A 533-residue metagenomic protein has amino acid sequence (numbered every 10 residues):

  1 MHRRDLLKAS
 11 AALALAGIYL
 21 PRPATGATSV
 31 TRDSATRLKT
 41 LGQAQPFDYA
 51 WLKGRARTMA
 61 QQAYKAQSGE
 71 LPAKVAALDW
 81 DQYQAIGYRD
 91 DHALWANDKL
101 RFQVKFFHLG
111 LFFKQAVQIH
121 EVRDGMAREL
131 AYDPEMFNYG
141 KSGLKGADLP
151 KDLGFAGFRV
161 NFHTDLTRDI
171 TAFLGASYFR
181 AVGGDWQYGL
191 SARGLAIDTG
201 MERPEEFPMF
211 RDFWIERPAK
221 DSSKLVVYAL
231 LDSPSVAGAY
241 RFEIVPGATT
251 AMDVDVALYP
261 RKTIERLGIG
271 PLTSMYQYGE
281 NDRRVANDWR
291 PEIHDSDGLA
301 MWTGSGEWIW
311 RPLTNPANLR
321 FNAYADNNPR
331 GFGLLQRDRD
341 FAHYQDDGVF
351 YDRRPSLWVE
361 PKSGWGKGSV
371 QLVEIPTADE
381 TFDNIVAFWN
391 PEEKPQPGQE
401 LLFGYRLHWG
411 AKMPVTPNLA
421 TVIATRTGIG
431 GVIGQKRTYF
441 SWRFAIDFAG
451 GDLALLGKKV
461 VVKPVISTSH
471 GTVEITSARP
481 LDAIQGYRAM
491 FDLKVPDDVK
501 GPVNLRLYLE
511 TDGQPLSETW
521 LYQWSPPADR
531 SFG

Functional and structural regions predicted by a protein language model:
D5-A27: N-terminal export signals
V30-W80, G87-R89, F107, H343-G533: Terminal accessory/anchoring regions of large secretory-pathway or extracellular enzymes
Q62-M201: Solvent-exposed N-terminal domain segments of exported/luminal and surface proteins
D81, G184, E265, I269 (+2 more regions): A contiguous, surface-exposed recognition patch within enzymatic or periplasmic domains that forms
A116-R123, T250-P260, G404-L407: Beta-strand cores of secreted/periplasmic/IMS beta-sandwich domains, seen most often in copper-related folds
R123, P134, A229-S233, P246 (+6 more regions): A mature extracytoplasmic/lumenal domain signature
G189-G247, S363-A378, F382: Extended, loop-rich substrate-binding clefts of extracytoplasmic carbohydrate-active enzymes
A229-Y278: Acidic, contiguous internal or C-terminal segments within carbohydrate-active enzymes that form a structured patch used
